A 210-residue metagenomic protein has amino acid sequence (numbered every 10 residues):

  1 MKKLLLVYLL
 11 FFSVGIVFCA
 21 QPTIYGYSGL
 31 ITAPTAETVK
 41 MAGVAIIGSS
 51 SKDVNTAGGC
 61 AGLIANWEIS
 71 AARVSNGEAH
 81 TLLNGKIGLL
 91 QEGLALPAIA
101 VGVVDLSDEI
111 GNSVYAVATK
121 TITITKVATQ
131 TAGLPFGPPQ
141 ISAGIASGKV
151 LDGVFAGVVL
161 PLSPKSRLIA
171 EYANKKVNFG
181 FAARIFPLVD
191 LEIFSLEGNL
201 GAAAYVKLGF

Functional and structural regions predicted by a protein language model:
M1-Y27: Cleavable N-terminal export/targeting peptides
C19-V114, T119-P135, L162-S166, F181-A183 (+3 more regions): Transmembrane beta-barrel domains of Gram-negative outer membranes and organellar outer membranes
I46-G48, A143, A170-E171: Short, hydrophobic beta-strand segments that form beta-sheet elements in well-ordered domains
V74, G102-L106, G144-G148, A173-K175 (+1 more regions): Active-site beta-loop-alpha junctions enriched in small/polar residues
G111-Y115, Q140, F155, N178: Hydrophobic, well-ordered secondary-structure segments
A132-R167: A mid-sequence, solvent-exposed acidic-amphipathic segment
R167, E171-K176, D190: Basic (Lys/Arg-enriched) interaction patch that binds polyanionic ligands
